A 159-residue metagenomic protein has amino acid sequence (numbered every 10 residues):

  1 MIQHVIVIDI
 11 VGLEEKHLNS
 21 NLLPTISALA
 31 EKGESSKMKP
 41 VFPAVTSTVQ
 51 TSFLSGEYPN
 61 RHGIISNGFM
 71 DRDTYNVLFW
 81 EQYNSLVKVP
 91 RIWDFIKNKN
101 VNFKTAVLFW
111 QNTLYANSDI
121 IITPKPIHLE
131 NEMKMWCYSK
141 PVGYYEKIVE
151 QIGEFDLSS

Functional and structural regions predicted by a protein language model:
M1-V5, V101-K104: Loop/turn elements at helix/coil->beta-strand transitions in domains of secreted/extracellular proteins
I2-L18, L29, F53, I96: Beta-strand elements within well-structured catalytic alpha/beta cores of enzymes that handle phosphate/sulfate esters
D9-I10, E31-S36, T46-T51, G68-E81: Glycine-/proline-rich flexible loop or hinge segments
I10-L13, P40, W110-N112: An acidic- and aromatic-residue-enriched active-site/binding cleft used to recognize and process polar
E14, T25, V45, K88 (+1 more regions): Short phosphate-engaging motifs
L18-R61, A106: Short, structured active-site-proximal loop/turn typified by the sulfatase FGly-forming signature C/S-X-P-X-R
Y58-S159: His/Asp/Glu-rich, glycine-adjacent segments that coordinate divalent cations and/or stabilize oxyanion chemistry on
